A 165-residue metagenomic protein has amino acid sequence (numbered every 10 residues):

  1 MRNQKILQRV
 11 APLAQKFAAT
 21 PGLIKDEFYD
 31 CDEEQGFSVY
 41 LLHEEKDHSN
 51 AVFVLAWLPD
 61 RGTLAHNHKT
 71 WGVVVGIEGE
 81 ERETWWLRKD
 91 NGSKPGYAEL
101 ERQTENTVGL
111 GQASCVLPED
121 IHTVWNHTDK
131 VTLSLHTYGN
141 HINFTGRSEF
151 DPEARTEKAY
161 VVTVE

Functional and structural regions predicted by a protein language model:
M1-G22: N-terminal leader/capping segments at the start of a protein or of a new domain
D30-P59: A short glycine-rich, His/Asp/Glu-containing loop-to-beta-strand
F53-N67, L117-E119: Conserved short histidine dyad/triad with adjacent acidic residue
P59, K69-R88: Glycine- and acidic-residue-biased ligand/ion/polar-headgroup-sensing regions
V73-V75, K130-F144: A short hydrophobic beta-strand segment most commonly corresponding to one strand of the jelly-roll/cupin
R88-H122: Short acidic-glycine-tyrosine-enriched beta hairpin
V124-T128: Asparagine-centered strand-capping/turn motif at beta-strand->loop junctions
F150-E165: Long hydrophobic alpha-helical segments typical of transmembrane helices together with their membrane-interfacial
